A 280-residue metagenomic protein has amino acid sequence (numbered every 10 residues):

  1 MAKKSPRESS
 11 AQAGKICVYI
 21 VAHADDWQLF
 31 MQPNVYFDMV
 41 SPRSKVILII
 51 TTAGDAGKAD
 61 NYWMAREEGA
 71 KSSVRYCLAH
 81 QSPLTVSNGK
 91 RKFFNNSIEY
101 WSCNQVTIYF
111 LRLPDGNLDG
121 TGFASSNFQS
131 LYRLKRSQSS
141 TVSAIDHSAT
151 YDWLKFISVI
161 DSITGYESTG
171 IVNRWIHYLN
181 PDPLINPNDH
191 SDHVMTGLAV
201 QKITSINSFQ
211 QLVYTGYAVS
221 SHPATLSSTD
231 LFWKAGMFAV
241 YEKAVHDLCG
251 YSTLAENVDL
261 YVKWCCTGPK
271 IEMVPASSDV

Functional and structural regions predicted by a protein language model:
K3-S168, Q201-K202, A235-K243, L254 (+2 more regions): Active-site rim/loop-helix segments in enzyme catalytic domains that contact anionic ligands
H23, H190-H193, V280: Histidine-centered active-site/metal-ligand motif
A56-D60, L184-N188, H222-T225: A generic structural signal for short coil/turn motifs at secondary-structure boundaries
L111, W175-N180, V213-T215: Short, conserved beta-strand edge motifs with alternating hydrophobic and charged residues
D115-G116, D182-L184, V219-S220: Short, catalytically relevant binding-site loops at active-site mouths
F156-K202: Active-site adenylate/phosphate-handling loop in enzymes that bind or generate adenylated species
D189, V194-H246: Extended hydrophobic/aromatic segments used for targeting, binding, or gating
T225-V280: Terminal low-complexity/disordered tails
